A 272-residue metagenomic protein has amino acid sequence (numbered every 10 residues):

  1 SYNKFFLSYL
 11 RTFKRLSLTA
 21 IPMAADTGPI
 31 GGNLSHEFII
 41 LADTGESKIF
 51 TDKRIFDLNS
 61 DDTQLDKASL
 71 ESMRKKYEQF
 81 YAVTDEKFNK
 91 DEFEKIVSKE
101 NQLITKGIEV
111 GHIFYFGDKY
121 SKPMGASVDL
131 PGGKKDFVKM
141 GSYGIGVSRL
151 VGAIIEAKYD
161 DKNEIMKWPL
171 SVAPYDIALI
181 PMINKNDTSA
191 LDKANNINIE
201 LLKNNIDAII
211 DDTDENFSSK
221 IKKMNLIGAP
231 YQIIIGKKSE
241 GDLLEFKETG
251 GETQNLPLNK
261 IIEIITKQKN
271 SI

Functional and structural regions predicted by a protein language model:
S1-I272: NTP/phosphate- and nucleic-acid-binding module
